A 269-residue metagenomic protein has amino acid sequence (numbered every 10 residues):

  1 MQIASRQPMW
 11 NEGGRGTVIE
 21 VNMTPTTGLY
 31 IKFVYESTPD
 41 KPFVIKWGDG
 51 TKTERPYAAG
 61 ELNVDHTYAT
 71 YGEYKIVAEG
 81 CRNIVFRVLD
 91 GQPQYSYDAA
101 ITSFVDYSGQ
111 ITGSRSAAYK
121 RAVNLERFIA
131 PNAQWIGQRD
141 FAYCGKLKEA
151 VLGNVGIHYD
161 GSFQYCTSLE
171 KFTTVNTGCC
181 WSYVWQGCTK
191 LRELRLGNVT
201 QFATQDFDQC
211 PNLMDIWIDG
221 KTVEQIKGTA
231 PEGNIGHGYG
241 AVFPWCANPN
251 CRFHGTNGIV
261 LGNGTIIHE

Functional and structural regions predicted by a protein language model:
M1-I19, G264-E269: Enriched but not universal
M23-F33, I111-G113: Short coil/turn motif common to extracellular beta-sandwich-like domains
P25-Y30, P39-K41, G48, T70-Y74 (+1 more regions): Short tyrosine-centred short linear motifs in exposed loops/low-complexity segments
K46-K52: Change "in extracellular beta-sheet-rich domains … of secreted and cell-surface proteins" to "in beta-sheet-rich domains
Y57-T70, Y74-I76: Residue-level recognition of secondary-structure-to-loop junctions
K75-C81, Y95-T112, V123-W135, Y143-I157 (+5 more regions): Structural signature of tandem-repeat unit edges
I84-P93: Edge beta-strands of extracellular beta-sandwich domains
